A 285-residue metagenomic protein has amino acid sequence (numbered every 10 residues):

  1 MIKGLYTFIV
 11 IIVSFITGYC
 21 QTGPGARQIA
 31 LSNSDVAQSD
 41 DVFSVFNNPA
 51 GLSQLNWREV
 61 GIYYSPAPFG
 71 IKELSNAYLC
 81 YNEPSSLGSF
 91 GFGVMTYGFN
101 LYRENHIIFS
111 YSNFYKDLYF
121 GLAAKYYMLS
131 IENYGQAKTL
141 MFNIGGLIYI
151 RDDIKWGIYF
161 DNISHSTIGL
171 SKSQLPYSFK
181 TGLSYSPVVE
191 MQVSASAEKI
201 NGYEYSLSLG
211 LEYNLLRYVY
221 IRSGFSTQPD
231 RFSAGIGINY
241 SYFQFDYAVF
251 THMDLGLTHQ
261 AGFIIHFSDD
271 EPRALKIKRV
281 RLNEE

Functional and structural regions predicted by a protein language model:
M1-I2: N-terminal secretory signal peptides that target proteins for export/translocation
Y6-F15: Bacterial N-terminal signal peptides
G18-E285: Subset of outer-membrane beta-barrel
